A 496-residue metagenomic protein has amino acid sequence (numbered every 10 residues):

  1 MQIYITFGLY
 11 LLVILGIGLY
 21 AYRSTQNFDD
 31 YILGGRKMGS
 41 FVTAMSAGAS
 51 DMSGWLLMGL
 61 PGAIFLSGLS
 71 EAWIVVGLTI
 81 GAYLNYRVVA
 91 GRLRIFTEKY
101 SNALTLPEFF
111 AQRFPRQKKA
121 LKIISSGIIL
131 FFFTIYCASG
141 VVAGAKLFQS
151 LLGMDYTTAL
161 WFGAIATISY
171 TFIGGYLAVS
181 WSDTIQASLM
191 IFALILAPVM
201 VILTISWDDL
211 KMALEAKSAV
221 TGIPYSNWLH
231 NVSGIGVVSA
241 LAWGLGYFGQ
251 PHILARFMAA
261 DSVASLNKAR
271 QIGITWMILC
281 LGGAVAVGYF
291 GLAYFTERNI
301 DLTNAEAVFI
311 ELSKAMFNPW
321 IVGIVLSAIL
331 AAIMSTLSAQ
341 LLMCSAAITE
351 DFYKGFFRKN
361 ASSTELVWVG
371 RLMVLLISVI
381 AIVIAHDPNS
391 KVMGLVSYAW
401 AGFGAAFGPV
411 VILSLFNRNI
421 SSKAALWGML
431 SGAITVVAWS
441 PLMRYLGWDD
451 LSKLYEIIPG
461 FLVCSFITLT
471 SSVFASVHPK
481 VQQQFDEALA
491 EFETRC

Functional and structural regions predicted by a protein language model:
M1-C496: Membrane-embedded helix-loop-helix hairpins and adjacent transmembrane boundary segments in multi-pass transporters
